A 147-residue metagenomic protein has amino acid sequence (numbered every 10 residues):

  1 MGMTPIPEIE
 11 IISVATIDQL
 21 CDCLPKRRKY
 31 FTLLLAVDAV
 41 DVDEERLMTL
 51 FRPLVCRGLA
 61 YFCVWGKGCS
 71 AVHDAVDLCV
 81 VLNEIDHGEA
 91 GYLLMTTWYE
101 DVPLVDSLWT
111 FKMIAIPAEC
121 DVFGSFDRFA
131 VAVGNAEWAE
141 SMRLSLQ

Functional and structural regions predicted by a protein language model:
G2-Q147: ATP-dependent carboxylate-amine ligase
